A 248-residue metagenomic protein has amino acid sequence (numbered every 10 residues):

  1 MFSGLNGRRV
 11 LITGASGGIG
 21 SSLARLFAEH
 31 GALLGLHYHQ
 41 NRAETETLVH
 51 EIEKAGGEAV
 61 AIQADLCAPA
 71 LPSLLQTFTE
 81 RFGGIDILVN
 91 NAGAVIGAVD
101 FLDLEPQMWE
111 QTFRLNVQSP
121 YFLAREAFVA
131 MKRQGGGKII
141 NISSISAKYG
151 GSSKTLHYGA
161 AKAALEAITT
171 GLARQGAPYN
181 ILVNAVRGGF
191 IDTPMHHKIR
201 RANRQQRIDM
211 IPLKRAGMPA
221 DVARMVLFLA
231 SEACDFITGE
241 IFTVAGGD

Functional and structural regions predicted by a protein language model:
S16-G17: Conserved glycine-rich cofactor-binding loop
V99-F101, M108-F113, R207: Substrate-binding pocket helix/loop in short-chain dehydrogenase/reductase
Y121, G136, R215-V244: C-terminal substrate-recognition "lid" of short-chain dehydrogenase/reductases
A124, A161: Active-site helix of classical SDR
V129, T170, R174-Q175, D235: Alpha-helical segment proximal to the catalytic Tyr-Lys
S144: Residue(s) in the substrate-gating loop at a strand-loop-helix junction that position the organic substrate next
A177, L182, I237-G239: Short, small/polar-rich loop/turn modules that mediate ligand/substrate recognition or access, typified
